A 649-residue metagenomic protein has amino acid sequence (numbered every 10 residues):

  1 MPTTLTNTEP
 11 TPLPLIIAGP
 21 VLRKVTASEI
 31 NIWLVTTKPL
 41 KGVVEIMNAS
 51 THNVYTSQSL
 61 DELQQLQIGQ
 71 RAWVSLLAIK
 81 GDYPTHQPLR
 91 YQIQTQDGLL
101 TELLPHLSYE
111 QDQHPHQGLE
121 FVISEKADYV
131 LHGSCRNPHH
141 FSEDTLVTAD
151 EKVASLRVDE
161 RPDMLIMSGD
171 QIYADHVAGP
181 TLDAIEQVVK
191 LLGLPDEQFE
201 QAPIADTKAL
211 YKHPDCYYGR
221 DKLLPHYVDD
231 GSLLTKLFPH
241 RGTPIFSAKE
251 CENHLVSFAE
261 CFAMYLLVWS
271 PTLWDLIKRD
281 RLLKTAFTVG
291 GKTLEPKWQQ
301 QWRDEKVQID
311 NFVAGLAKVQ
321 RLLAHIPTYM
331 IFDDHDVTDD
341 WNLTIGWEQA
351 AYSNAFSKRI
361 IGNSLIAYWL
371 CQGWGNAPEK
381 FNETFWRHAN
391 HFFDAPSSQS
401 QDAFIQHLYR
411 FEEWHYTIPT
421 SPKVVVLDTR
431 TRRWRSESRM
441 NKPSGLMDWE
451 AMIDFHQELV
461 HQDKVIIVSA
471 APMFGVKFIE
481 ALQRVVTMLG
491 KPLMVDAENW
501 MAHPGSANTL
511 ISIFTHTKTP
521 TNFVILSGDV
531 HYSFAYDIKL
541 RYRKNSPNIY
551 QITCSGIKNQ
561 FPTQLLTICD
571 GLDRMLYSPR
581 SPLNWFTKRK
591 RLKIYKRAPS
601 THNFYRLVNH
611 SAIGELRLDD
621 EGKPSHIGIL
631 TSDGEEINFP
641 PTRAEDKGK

Functional and structural regions predicted by a protein language model:
P2-K649: Metal-dependent phosphoester/phosphodiester hydrolase catalytic core
